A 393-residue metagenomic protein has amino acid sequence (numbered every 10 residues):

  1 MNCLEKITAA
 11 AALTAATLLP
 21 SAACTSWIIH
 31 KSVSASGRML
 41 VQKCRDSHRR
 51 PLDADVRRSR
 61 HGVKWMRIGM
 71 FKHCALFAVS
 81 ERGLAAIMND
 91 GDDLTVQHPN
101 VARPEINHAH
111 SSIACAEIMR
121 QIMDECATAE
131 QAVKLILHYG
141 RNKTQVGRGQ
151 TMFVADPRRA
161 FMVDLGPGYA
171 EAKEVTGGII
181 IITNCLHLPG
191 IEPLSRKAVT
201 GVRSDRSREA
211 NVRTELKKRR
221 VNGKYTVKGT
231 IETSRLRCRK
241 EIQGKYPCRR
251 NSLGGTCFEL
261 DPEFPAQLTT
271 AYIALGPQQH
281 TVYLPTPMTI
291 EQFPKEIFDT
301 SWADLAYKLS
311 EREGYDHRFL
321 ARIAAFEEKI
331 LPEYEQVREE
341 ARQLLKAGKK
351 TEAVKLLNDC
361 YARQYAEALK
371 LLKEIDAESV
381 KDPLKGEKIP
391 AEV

Functional and structural regions predicted by a protein language model:
M1, A15-A16, I191, G386: Intrinsically disordered, low-complexity regions
M1-T8: Bacterial N-terminal signal peptides that target proteins for export
T8-S21: Hydrophobic h-region of N-terminal signal peptides that target proteins for export in Gram-negative bacteria
A23-D124, G147, A155-V393: C-terminal, well-structured catalytic/ligand-binding subdomain of enzymes
S112, Q121-A127, V133-Y139: Acidic, contiguous internal or C-terminal segments within carbohydrate-active enzymes that form a structured patch used
G140, F153-V154: Long, hydrophobic, well-ordered secondary-structure blocks that form the structural core and pocket-lining surfaces
R141-R148: Short arginine-rich
